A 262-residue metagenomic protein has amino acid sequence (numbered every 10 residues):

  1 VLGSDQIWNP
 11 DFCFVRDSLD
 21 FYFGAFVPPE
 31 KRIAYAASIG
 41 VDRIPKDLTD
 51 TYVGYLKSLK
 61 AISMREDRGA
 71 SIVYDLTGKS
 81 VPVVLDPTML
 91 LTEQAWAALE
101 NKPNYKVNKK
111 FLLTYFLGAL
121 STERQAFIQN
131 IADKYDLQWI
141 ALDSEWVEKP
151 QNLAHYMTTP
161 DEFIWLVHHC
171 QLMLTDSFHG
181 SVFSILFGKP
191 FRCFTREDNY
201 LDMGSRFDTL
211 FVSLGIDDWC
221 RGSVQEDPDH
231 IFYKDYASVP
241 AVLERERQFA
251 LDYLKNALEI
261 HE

Functional and structural regions predicted by a protein language model:
V1-E262: Active-site anion-handling motifs in enzyme catalytic cores
